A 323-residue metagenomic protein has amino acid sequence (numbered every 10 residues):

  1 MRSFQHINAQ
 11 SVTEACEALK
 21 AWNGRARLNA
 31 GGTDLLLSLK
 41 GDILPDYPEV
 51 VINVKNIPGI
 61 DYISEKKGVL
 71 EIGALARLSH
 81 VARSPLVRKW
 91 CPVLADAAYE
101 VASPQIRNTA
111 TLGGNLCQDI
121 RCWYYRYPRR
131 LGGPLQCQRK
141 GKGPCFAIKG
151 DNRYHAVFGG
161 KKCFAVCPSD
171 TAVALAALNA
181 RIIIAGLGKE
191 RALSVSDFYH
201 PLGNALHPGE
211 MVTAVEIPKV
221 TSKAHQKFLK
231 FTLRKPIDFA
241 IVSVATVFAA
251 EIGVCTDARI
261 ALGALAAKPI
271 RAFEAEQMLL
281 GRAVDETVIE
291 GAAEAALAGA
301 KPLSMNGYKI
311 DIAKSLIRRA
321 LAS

Functional and structural regions predicted by a protein language model:
M1-S323: C-terminal structural segment of proteins
